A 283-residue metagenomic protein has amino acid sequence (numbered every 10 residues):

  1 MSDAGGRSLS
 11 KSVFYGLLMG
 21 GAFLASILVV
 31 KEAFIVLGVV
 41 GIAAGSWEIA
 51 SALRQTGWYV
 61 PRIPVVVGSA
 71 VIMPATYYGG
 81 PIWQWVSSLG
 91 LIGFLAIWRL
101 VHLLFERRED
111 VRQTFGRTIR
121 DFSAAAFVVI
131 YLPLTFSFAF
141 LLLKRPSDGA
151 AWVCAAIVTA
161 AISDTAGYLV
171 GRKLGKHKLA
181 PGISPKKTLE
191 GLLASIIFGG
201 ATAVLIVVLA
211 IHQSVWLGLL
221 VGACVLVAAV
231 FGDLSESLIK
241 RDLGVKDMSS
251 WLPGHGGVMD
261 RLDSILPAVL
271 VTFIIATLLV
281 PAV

Functional and structural regions predicted by a protein language model:
S2-A223: Membrane-embedded alpha-helical bundles of polytopic integral membrane proteins
D242-I265: Interfacial loop-to-transmembrane junctions
I274-V283: Juxtamembrane boundary at the C-terminal end of a transmembrane helix
